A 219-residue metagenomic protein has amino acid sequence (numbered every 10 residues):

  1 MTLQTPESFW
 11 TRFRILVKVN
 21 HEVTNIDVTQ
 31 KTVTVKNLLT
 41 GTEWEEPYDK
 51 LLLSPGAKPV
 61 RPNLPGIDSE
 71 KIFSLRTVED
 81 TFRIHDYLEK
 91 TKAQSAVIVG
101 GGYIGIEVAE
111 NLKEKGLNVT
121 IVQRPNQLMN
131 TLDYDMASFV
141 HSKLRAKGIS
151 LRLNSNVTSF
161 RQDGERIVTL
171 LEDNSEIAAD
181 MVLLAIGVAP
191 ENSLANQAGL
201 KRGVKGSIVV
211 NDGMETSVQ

Functional and structural regions predicted by a protein language model:
M1-D49, D133-S150: N-terminal Rossmann-like dinucleotide/flavin-binding domain of flavoprotein oxidoreductases that bind FAD/FMN
T2, S95-A96, Y103-R161: Rossmann-like dinucleotide-binding cores of NAD(P)H-dependent redox enzymes
V19-H21, N37, R76, Q123 (+2 more regions): Short loop/edge segments at beta-strand edges and connector loops that shape dinucleotide/nucleotide cofactor-binding
V35, L53-S54, I98, L184 (+1 more regions): Redox-cofactor binding/interface segments in oxidoreductases and associated redox assembly factors
G41-K50, E172-M181: Core beta-strand elements of the Rossmann-like FAD/NAD(P) dinucleotide-binding domain in flavoenzyme oxidoreductases
E43, R61-P62, I106-E107, A179 (+1 more regions): Glycine/Thr-rich phosphate-binding loops of Rossmann-like dinucleotide-binding domains
L53-K115, S150, V210: Glycine-rich dinucleotide-binding loop and its adjacent helix/turn
E70-K92, E176-Q219: FAD-site-proximal beta/loop scaffold in flavoenzymes
